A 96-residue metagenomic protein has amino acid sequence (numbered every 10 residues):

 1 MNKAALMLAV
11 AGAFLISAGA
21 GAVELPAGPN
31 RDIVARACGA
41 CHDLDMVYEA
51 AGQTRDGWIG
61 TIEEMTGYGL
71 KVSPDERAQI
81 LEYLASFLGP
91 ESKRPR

Functional and structural regions predicted by a protein language model:
M1-A5: Positively charged n-region of N-terminal signal peptides that target proteins for export
M7-S17: Bacterial N-terminal signal peptides
S17-I33, G67-L70: Electrostatic cytochrome c docking/interface patches
G21-V23, V47-E49, F87-P95: Inter-heme linker and motif-flanking segments adjacent to c-type heme-binding CXXCH motifs in c-type cytochromes
P29, I33, G57-G60, Q79 (+1 more regions): Extracytoplasmic/secreted proteins, especially bacterial periplasmic and envelope-associated proteins
V34-D45, I80: The canonical Cys-X-X-Cys-His
D45-E76: N-terminal, post-signal-peptide region of Sec/Tat-exported proteins
V72-R96: C-terminal capping alpha-helices of c-type cytochrome domains
